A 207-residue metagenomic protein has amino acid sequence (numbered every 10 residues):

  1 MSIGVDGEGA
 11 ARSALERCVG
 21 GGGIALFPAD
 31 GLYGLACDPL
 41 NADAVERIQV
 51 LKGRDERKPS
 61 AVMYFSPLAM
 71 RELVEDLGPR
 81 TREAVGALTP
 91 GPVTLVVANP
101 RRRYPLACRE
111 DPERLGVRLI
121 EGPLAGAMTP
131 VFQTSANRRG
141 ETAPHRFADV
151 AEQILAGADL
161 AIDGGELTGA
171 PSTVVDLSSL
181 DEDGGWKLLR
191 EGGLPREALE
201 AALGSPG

Functional and structural regions predicted by a protein language model:
M1-G207: Active-site-adjacent structural elements in enzyme catalytic cores
